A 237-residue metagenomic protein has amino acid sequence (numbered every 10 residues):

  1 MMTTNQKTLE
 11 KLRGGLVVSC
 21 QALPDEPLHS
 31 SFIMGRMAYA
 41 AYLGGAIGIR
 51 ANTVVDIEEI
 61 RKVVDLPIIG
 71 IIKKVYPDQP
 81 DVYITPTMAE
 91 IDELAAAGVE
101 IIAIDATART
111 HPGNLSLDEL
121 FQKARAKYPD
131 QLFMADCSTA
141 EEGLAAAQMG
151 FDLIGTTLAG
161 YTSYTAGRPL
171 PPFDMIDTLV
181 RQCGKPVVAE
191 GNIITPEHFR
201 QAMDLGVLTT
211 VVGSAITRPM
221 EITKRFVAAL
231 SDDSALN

Functional and structural regions predicted by a protein language model:
M1-Q79, Y83-A96, K127, F133 (+3 more regions): Conserved N-terminal beta1-alpha1 strand-loop-helix module at the mouth
T4-L28, G35, P171-N237: C-terminal alpha-helical cap/extension of soluble enzyme domains
Q21-L23, I72-Y76, A97-H111, L153-A166 (+1 more regions): Glycine-rich phosphate-binding active-site loops on the catalytic face of alpha/beta enzymes
P27-S31, R50-I69, V82-P86, A106-A124 (+4 more regions): Active-site-adjacent beta->alpha loops and helix N-cap segments on the catalytic face of soluble alpha/beta enzymes
Y39-G45, A124-D130, R181-K185, G206-L208: Short, surface-exposed connector motifs at secondary-structure boundaries
A51-N52, I71, D105, D136 (+2 more regions): Structural motif
I84-T107, T139-F151, P186-D204, S231-N237: Electropositive, surface-exposed helix/loop patches at the edges of structured domains that serve as adaptable
L132-A135, D177: Intrinsically disordered, low-complexity proline-rich segments enriched in Ser/Thr
